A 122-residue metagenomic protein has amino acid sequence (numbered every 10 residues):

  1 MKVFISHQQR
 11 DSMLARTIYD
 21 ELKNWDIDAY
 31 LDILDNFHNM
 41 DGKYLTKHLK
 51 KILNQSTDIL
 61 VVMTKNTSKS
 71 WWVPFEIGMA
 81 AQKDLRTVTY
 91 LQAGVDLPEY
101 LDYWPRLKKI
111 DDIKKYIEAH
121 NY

Functional and structural regions predicted by a protein language model:
M1-S56: Conserved N-terminal substructure of TIR/SEFIR domains
K2-F4, M13-D20, A93-Y122: C-terminal interaction surface of TIR/SEFIR-family domains
H7-Q9, T64-N66, A93: Residue-level signal for short, function-critical loop segments
N24, G78-A93: Arginine/glycine-rich "motif VI" loop of SF2 helicases in the C-terminal RecA-like domain
M40-G42, W72, E99-Y100: Short Asp/Glu-rich motifs
K43-K47, E76-I77, D102-R106: Short low-complexity, flexible loop/linker segments enriched in glycine and/or proline with clustered acidic
I59-L60: Hydrophobic acceptor-binding patch used for acceptor engagement in glycosyltransferases
K65-L85: Conserved TIR/SEFIR loop-to-helix hotspot centered on a Trp-containing motif with a nearby acidic residue
